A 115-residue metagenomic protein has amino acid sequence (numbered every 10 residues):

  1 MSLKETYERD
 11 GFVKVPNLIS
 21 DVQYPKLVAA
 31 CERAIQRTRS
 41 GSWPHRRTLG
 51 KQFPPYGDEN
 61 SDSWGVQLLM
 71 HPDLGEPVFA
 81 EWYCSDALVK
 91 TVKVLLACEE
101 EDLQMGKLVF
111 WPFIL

Functional and structural regions predicted by a protein language model:
S2-R9, P16-L115: Non-heme Fe(II)-dependent double-stranded beta-helix
